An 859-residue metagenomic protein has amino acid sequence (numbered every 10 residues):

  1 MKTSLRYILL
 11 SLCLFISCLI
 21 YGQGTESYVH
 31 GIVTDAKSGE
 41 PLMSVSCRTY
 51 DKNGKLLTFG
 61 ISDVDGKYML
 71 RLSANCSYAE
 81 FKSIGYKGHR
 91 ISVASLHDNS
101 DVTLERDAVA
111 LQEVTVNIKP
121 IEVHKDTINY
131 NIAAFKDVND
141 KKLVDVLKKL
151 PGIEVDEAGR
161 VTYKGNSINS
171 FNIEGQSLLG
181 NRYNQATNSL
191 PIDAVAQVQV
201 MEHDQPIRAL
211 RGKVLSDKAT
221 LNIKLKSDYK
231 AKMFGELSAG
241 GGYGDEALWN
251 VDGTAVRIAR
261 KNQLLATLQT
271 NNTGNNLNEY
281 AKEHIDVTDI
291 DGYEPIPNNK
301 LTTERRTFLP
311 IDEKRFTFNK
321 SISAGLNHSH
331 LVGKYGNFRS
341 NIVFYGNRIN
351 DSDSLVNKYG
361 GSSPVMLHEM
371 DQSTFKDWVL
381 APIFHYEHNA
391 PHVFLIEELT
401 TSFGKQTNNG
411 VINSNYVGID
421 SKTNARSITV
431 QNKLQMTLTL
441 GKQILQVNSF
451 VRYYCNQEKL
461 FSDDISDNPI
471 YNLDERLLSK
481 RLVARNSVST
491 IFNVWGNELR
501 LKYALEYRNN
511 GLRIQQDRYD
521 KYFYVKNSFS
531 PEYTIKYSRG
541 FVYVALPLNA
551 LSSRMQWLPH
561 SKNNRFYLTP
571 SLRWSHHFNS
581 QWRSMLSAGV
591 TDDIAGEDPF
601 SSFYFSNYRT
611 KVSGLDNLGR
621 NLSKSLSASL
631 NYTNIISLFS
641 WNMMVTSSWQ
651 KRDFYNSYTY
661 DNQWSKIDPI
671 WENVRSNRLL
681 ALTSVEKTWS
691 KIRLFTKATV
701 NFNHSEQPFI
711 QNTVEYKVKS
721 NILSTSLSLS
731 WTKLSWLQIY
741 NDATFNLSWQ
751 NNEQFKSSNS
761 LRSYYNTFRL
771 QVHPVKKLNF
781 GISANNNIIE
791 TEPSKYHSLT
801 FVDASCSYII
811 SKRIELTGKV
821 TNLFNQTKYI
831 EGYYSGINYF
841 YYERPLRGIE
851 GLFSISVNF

Functional and structural regions predicted by a protein language model:
Q23-E26, A36, D65-M69, E80 (+17 more regions): Membrane-proximal, glycine/serine-rich, low-complexity loop/turn segments characteristic of large bacterial
K37-D51: Short, ordered, surface-exposed loop/turn motifs in non-cytosolic proteins
L42-M43, M69-S77: Short Pro-Gly-centered beta-turn/loop motif in secreted/extracellular proteins
N53-K67: Short, acidic Ser/Thr/Gly-rich low-complexity loop/linker segments typical of extracellular and cell-surface proteins
R211-K213, L277-E283, N350-M366, L399 (+13 more regions): Outer-membrane beta-barrel translocator domains and adjoining extracellular loop/strand segments of Gram-negative
G244-D245, F316-F318, Q372-W378, G418-I428 (+10 more regions): Replace "Gram-negative outer membrane beta-barrel proteins" with "bacterial and organellar outer membrane beta-barrel
S329-N347, T374-I412, G418-L558, Y567-P570 (+5 more regions): Face-selective signature of the C-terminal outer-membrane beta-barrel domain
S724-L747, F755-F859: Conserved C-terminal beta-signal and adjacent last beta-strands/turns of outer-membrane beta-barrel proteins
